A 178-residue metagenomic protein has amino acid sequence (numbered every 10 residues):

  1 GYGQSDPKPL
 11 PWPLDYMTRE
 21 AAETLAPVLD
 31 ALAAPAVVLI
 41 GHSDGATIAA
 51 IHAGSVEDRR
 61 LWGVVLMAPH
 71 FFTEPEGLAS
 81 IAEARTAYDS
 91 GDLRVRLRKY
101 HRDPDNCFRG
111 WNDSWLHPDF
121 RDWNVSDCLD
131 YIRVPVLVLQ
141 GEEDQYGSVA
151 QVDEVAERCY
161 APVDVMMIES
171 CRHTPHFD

Functional and structural regions predicted by a protein language model:
G1-V37: Active-site loop/oxyanion-hole signature of alpha/beta-hydrolase fold enzymes
G3-Q4, H70-S80, Y146: A short beta-to-alpha transition loop/helix N-cap that caps and shapes the active-site region
P35-E74: Conserved hydrolase catalytic core segment
G77-R102: A catalytic-pocket lid/entrance helix-loop region that shapes and gates access to the active site across common
W111-C128: Active-site nucleophile elbow and catalytic-triad environment of alpha/beta-hydrolase enzymes
I132, V138-Q140, D144: Short beta-strand/loop motif that positions the catalytic acidic residue of the alpha/beta-hydrolase fold
Q145-Q151: Conserved alpha/beta-hydrolase "acid-adjacent" motif
C171-D178: Catalytic histidine-centered segment of alpha/beta-hydrolase-like enzymes
